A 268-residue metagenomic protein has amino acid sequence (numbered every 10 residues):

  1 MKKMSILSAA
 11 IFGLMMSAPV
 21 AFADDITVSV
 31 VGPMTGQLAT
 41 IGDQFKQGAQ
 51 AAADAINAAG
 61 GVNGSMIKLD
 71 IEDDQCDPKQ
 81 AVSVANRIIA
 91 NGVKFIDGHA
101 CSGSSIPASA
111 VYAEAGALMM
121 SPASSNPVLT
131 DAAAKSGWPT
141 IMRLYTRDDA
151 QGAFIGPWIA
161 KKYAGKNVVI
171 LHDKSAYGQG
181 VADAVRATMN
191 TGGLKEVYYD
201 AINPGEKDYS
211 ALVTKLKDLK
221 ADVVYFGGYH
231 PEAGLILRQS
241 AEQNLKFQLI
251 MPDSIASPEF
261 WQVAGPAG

Functional and structural regions predicted by a protein language model:
M1-S8: Bacterial N-terminal signal peptides that target proteins for export
A18-A23: Sec/Tat signal peptide C-region and signal peptidase I cleavage site
D25, T40-Q47, A55, A59-A132 (+2 more regions): Beta-alpha junction/loop-to-helix N-cap segments that form part of ligand/metal-binding clefts
D25-G42, H99, N167-L171: Short beta-strand segments enriched in small/hydrophobic residues
N63-D73, G92, G193-A201, L219-V223 (+1 more regions): A local structural motif
V82, I89, A160-K161, K217 (+2 more regions): Non-catalytic positions within long, well-ordered alpha-helices that form the structural scaffold/packing of enzyme
V93-Y198, Q248-A267: Extracytoplasmic ligand/sensor domains, especially the bilobed periplasmic-binding protein
S102-A113, K207, T214, A221-Q243: Hydrophobic alpha-helical
